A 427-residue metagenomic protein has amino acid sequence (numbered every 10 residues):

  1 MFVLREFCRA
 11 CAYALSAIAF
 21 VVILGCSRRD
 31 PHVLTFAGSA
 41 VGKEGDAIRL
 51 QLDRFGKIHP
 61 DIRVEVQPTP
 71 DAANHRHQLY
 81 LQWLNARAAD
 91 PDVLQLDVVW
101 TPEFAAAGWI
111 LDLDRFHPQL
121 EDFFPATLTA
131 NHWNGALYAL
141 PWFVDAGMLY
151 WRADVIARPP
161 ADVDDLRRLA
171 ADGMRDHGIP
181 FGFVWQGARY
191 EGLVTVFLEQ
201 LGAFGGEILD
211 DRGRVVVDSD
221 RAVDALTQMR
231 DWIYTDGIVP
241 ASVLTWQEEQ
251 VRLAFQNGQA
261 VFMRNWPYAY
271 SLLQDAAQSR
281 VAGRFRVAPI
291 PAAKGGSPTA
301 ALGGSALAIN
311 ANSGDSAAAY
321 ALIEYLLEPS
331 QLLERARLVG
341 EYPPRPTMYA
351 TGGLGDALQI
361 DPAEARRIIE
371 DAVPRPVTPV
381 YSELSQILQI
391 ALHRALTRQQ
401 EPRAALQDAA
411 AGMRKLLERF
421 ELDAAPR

Functional and structural regions predicted by a protein language model:
F2, R9, Y13, F20-P102 (+4 more regions): Conserved N-terminal structural module of periplasmic/extracytoplasmic solute-binding proteins
R54, D61-F123, H132, Y138 (+5 more regions): Extracytoplasmic "Venus flytrap"/periplasmic binding protein-like
H59-P70, A88-D90, D211-R214, D231-W246 (+1 more regions): A local structural motif
D97-A146, R158, D165-R167, V196 (+3 more regions): Hinge/lid segment of periplasmic solute-binding proteins
D114-F123, V184-A188, F204-L226, D275-R280 (+4 more regions): Short, solvent-exposed loop/beta-turn-alpha elements that line the ligand-binding surface or hinge of extracytoplasmic
L169-D172, G213-V243, I290: Glycine-centered hinge/linker elements that transmit conformational signals in sensory and ligand-binding systems
D231-V239, Q274-E341, T347, V373 (+2 more regions): Extracytoplasmic/periplasmic substrate-recognition and gating elements
F285-A288, R337-I387, R394, L422-R427: Long, aromatic- and glycine/proline-rich binding clefts that accommodate carbohydrate-like moieties
